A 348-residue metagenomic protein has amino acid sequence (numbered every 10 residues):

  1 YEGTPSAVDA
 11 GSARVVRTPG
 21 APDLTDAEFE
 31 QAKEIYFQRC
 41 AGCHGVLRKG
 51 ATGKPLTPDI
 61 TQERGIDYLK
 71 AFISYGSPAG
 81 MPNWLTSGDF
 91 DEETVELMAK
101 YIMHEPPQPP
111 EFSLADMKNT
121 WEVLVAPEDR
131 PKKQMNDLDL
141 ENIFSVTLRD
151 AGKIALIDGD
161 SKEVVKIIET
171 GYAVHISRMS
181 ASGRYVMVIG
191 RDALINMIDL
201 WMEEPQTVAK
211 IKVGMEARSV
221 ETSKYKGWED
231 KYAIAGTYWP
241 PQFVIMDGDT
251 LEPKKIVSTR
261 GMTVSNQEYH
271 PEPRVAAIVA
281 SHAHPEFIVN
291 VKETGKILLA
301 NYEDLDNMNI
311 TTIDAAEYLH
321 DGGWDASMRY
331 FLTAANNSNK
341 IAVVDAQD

Functional and structural regions predicted by a protein language model:
E2-I35: Electrostatic cytochrome c docking/interface patches
G3, L47, A51, T57-P107: Extracytoplasmic electron-transfer domains, predominantly the class I c-type cytochrome c fold
A32, Y36-V46, L69, M98-I102 (+1 more regions): The canonical Cys-X-X-Cys-His
P58, V164-A233, G261-V264: Blade-loop segments of beta-propeller domains
N119-A181: Beta-strand-rich domains and repeat architectures in extracellular enzymes and scaffolds, especially beta-propellers
T120-D139, R178-A181, V220-E229, E268-A283 (+1 more regions): Structural signature of eukaryotic scaffold interfaces centered on beta-propeller domains
V146-R149, D158, S180-A181, V186-D192 (+7 more regions): Conserved beta-strand positions in repeat-built beta-propeller and related beta-rich domains
T207-E293, D306-D314, L319: Asp-box/WD-like beta-propeller blade repeats and closely related beta-sheet repeat scaffolds
